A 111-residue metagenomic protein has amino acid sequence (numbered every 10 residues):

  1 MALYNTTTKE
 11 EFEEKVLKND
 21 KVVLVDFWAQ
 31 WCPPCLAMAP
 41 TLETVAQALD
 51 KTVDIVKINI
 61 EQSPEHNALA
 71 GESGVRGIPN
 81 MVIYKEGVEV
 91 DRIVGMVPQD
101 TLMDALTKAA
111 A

Functional and structural regions predicted by a protein language model:
M1-L3, K51-T52: A short helix-to-beta-strand connector/capping loop
A2, W28, V56: Conserved Rossmann-like nucleotide-binding pocket used by diverse enzymes that bind dinucleotide cofactors
L3-T8, I60-P64: Short gly/ser/thr-rich secondary-structure transition/capping motifs
Y4-V22: A short beta-strand-turn-helix
F12, F27-W28, Y84: Conserved hydrophobic/aromatic "anchor" residues that stabilize well-ordered secondary structure elements
F27-T41: Conserved redox-active cysteine motifs that mediate thiol-disulfide chemistry, especially di-cysteine Cys-X(1-2)-Cys
E43, Q47-E89, M96-A110: Thioredoxin-like thiol-disulfide oxidoreductase module
